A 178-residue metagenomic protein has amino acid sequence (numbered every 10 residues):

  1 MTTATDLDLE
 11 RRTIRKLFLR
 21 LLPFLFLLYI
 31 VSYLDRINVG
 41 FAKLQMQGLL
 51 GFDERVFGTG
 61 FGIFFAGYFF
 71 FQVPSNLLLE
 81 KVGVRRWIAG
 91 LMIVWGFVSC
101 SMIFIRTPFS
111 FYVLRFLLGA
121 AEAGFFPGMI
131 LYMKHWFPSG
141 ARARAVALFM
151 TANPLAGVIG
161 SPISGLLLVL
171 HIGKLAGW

Functional and structural regions predicted by a protein language model:
R20-E54, G160: Extracytoplasmic
L28-Y33, F65, S99, T107-F111 (+1 more regions): Helical-face signature of the major facilitator-like transporter fold
I37, F65-V73, A123, G157-V158: Residue-level signature of mid-helix packing/kink "hotspots" within the transmembrane helices of 12-pass Major
Q45, N76-L77, L166: Membrane-interface helix termini in secondary transporters
G51, G83, F104-S110, P138 (+1 more regions): Helix-breaking motifs and short loop linkers at transmembrane-helix boundaries and internal kinks in secondary membrane
F70-F109: Conserved MFS/SLC helix-loop-helix module at the cytosolic interface between two early adjacent transmembrane helices
L114-T151: Cytoplasmic helix-loop-helix junction between adjacent transmembrane helices in 12-TM secondary transporters
F149-W178: Helix-loop-helix hairpin linking two adjacent transmembrane segments in secondary transporters
